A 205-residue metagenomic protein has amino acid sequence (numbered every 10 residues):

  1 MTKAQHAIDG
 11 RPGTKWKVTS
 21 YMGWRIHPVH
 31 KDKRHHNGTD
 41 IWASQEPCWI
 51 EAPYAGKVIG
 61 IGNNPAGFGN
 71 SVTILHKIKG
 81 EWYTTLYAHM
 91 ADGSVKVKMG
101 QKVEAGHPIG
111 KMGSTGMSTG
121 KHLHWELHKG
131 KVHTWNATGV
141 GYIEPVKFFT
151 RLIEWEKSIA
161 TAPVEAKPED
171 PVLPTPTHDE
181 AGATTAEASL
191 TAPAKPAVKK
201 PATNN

Functional and structural regions predicted by a protein language model:
M1-N70, A105, S114, S118: Surface-exposed, glycine-biased beta-strand/turn segments
T2-G10, K17, Q45, Y83 (+2 more regions): Acidic, glycine-rich catalytic/binding loops that coordinate metals and/or anionic ligands
T19, W42, L75, A88-A91 (+4 more regions): Residue-level detector of conserved, well-ordered beta-strand and adjacent loop positions that form binding/recognition
G23, K77-K79, T115, G130-K131: Solvent-exposed coil/turn segments that connect beta secondary-structure elements in extracytoplasmic/periplasmic
R34-H36, Q45, A52-M99, K121-K129: Zn2+-dependent peptidoglycan hydrolase active-site motif and core
S94-K121: Beta-rich strand-turn-strand
